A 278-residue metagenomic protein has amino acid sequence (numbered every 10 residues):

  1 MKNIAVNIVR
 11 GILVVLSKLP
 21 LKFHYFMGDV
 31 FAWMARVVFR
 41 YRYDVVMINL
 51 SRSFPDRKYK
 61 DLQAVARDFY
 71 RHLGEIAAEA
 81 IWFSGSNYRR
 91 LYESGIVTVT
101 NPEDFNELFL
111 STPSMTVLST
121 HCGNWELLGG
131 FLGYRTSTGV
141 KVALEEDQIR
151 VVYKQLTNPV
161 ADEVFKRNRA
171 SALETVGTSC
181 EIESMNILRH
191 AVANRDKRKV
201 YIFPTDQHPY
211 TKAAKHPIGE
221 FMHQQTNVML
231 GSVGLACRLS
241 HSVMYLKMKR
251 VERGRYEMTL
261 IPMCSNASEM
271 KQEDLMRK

Functional and structural regions predicted by a protein language model:
M1-W125, V164-N168: Membrane-anchoring hydrophobic helices of lipid-metabolizing enzymes
W33-M34, Y92, V152-Y153, I218-F221 (+1 more regions): Short, contiguous strand/loop micro-motifs
V38, I96-V97, T157, I182 (+1 more regions): Residues that cap or flank secondary-structure elements
D44, E126, D162-E163, L188-R189 (+1 more regions): Residue-level marker for well-ordered alpha-helical positions
Q63, D162, E273-M276: Short, structured helix-loop boundary elements
T100-P102, V152-K154, C180-M185, I261-M263: Conserved beta-strand termini and adjacent loop/short-helix elements that scaffold enzyme active sites in alpha/beta
S111-E183, Y210-E220: Catalytic core of membrane glycerolipid acyltransferases/transacylases, capturing the structured, soluble-facing
Y134, R167-S171, I182-K278: Non-catalytic C-terminal accessory region of glycerolipid acyltransferases and related lyso-lipid remodeling enzymes
